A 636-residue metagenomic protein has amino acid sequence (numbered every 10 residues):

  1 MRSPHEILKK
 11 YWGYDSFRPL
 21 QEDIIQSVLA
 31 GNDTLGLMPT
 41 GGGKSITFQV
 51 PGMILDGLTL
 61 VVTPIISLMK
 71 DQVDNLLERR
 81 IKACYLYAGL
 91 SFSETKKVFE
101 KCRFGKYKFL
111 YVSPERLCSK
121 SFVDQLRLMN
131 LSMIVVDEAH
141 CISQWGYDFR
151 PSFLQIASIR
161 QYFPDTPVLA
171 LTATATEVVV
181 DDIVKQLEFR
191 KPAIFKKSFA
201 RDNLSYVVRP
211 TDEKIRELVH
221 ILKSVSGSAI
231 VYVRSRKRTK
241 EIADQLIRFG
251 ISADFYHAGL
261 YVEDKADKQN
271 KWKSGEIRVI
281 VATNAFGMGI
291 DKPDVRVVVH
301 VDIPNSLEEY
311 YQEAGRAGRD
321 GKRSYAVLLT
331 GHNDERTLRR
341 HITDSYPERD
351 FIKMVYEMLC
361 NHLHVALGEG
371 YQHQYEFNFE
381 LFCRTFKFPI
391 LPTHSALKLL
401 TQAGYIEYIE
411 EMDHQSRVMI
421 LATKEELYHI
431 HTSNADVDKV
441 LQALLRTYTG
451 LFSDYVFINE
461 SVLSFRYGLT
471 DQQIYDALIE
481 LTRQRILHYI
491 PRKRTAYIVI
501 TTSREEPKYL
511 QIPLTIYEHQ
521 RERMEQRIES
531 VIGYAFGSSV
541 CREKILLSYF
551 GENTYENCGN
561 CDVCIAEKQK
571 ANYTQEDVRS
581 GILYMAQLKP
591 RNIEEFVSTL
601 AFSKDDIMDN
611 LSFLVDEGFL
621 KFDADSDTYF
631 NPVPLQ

Functional and structural regions predicted by a protein language model:
R2-Y11, D15-P19, D23-S45, G52-L55 (+2 more regions): Helicase motor core with emphasis on the C-terminal RecA-like subdomain
I277, V295, V299, I303-Q312 (+1 more regions): C-terminal accessory region of SF2 helicases/translocases
